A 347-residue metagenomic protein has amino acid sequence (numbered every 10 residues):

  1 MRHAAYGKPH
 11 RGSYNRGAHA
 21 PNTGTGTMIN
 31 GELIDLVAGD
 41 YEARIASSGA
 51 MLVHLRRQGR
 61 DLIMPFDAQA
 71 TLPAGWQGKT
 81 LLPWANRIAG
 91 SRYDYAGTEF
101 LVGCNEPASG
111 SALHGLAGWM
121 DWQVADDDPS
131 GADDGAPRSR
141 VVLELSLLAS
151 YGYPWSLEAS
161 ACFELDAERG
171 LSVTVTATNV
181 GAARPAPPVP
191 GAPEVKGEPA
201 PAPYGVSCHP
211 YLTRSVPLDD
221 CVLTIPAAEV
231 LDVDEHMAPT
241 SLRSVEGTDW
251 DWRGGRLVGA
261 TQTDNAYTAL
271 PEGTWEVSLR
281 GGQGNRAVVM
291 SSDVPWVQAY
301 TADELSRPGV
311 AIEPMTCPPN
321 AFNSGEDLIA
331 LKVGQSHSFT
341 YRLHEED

Functional and structural regions predicted by a protein language model:
A5-T25, P129-A136, G181-A200, D232: Intrinsically disordered, low-complexity terminal tails and inter-domain linkers enriched for S/T/G/P/D/E
G24-G39: Short, Gly/Pro- and small/polar-rich lid/capping loops
Y41, S111-D126, D251-S324: Acidic/His-leaning functional-site neighborhoods
E42-L101, N105: Acidic-aromatic substrate-binding/catalytic surfaces of carbohydrate-active enzymes
A43, L145-P187, P193-Y204, C208-S215: Acidic, contiguous internal or C-terminal segments within carbohydrate-active enzymes that form a structured patch used
Y93-V102, V175, A330-E346: Short Pro-Gly-centered flexible turn/kink motifs
G103-A167: Extended, loop-rich substrate-binding clefts of extracytoplasmic carbohydrate-active enzymes
A183-P185, V189-P190, E194-P203, P210-S292: Active-site/ligand-binding surface loops and adjacent short beta/alpha elements that line catalytic pockets across
